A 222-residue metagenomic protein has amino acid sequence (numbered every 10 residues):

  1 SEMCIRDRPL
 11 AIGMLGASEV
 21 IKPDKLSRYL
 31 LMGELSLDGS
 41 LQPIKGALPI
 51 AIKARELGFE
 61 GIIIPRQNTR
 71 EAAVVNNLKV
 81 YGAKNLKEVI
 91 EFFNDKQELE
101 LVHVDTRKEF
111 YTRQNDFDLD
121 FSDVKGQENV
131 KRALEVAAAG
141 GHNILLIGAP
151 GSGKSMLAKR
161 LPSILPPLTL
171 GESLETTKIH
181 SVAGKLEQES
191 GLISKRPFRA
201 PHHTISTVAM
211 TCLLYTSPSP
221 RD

Functional and structural regions predicted by a protein language model:
S1-E2, R6-L145, A149-M156: Peripheral, non-AAA+ core regions of ATP-driven protein-machinery
E2-D7, Y215-D222: Conserved small/polar residues in nucleotide/adenosyl-binding loops
I5, L15, I90, P162 (+3 more regions): Conserved protein kinase catalytic domain
A17, I164, S219: Active-site catalytic microenvironments for nucleophilic, acid-base chemistry
N77, L170, T207: ATP/adenylate-binding site constellation spanning eukaryotic-like Ser/Thr protein kinases, ABC-transporter
E98-V136, E175-L214: P-loop NTPase nucleotide-binding/switch module
A137-G140, R160, I164, L213: Generic, well-ordered alpha-helical scaffold segments in large soluble proteins
I147-A183: Walker A/P-loop
